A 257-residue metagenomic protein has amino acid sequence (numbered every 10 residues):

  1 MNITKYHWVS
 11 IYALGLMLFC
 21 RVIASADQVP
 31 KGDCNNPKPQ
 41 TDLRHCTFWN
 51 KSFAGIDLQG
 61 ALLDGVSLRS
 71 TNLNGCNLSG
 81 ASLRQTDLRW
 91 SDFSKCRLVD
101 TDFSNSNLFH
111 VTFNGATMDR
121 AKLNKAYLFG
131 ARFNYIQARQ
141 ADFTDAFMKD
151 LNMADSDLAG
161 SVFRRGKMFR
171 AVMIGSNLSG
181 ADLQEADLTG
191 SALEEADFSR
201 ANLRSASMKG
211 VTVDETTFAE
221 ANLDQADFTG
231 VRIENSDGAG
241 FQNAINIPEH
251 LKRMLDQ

Functional and structural regions predicted by a protein language model:
N2-Y12: Bacterial N-terminal signal peptides that target proteins for export
T4-Y6, M17, K31, N36: Hydrophobic alpha-helical context, especially transmembrane and signal-peptide helices
S10-R21: Bacterial N-terminal signal peptides
S25-Q257: Tandem repeat scaffolds
